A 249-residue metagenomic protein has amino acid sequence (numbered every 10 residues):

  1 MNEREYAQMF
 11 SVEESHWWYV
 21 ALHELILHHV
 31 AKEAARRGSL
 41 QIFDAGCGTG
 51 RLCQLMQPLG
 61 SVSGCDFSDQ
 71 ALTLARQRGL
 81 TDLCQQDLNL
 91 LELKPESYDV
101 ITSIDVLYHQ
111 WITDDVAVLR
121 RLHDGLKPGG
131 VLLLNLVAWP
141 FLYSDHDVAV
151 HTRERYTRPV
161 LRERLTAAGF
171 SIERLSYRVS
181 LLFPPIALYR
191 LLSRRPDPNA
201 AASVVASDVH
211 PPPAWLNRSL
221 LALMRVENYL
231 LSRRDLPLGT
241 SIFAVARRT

Functional and structural regions predicted by a protein language model:
M1-E96, V100-I104, L119, G239-I242: Conserved N-terminal segment of class I S-adenosyl-L-methionine
D105-H109: Short catalytic micro-motifs in class I SAM-dependent methyltransferases
V116-V131: A short glycine-rich, Lys/Arg-flanked "PGG" loop and its adjoining helix->strand segment in the class I
L132-E154, V160-E163: Short, glycine-/aromatic-enriched active-site segment of Class I SAM-dependent methyltransferases
F170-S180: Conserved S-adenosyl-L-methionine
L182-A222: C-terminal helical/coil "lid" or tail adjacent to the Rossmann-like core of SAM-dependent
L221-T249: C-terminal lobe and adjacent flexible extensions of AdoMet/dcAdoMet transferase-like proteins
